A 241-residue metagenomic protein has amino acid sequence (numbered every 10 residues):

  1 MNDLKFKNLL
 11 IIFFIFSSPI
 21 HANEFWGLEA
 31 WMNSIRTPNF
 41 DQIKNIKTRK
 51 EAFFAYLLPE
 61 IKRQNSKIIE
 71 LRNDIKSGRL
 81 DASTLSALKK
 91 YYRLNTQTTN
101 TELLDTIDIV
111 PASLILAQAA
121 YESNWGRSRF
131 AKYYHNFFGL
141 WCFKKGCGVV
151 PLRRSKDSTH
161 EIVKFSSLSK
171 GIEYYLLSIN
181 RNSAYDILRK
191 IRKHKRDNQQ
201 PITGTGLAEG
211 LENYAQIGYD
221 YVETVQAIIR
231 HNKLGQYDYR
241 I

Functional and structural regions predicted by a protein language model:
M1-L4, Q42: Short, Lys/Arg-rich N-terminal segment immediately upstream of the first membrane anchor
K5-I12: Sec-dependent signal peptide recognition, specifically the positively charged N-region followed immediately by
S17-P19: N-terminal signal peptide c-region/cleavage motif recognized by signal peptidases
H21-A117, Y121, W125-I241: Catalytic cores of secreted/periplasmic lytic hydrolases that degrade extracellular macromolecules
